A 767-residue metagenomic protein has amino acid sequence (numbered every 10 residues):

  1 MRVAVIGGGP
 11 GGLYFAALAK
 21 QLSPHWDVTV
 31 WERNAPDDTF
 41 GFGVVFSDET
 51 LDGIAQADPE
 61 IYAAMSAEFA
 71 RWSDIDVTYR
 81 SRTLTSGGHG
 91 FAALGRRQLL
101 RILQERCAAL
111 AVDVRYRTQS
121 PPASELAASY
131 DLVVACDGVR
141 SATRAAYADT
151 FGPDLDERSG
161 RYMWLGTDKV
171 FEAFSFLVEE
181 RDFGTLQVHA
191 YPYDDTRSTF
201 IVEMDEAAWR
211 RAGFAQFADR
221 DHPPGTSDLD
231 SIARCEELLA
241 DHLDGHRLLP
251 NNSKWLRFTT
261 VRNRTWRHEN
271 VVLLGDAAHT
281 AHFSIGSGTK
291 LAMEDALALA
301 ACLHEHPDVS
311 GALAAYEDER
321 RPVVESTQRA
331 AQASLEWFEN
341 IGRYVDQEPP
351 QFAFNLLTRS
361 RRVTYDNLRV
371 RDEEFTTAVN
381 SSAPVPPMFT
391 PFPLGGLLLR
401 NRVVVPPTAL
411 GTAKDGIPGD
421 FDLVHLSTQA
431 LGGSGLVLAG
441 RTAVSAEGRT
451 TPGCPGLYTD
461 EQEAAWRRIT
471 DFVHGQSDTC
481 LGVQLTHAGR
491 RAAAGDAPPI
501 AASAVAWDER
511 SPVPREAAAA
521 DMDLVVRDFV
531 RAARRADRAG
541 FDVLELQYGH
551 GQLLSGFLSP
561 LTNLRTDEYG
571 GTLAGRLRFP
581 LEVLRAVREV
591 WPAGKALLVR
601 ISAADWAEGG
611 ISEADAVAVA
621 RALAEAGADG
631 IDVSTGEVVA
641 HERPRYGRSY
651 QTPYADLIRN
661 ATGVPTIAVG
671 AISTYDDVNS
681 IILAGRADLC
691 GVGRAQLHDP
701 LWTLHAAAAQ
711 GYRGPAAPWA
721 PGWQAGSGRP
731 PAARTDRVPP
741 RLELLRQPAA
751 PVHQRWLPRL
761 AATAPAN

Functional and structural regions predicted by a protein language model:
V5-L18, V134-A135, K254-A333, W337: Conserved mid-domain beta->alpha element of the FAD-binding
G11, P36, R140: Conserved Rossmann-like nucleotide-cofactor binding loop
K20-F40: Glycine-rich FAD pyrophosphate-binding loop
A35-G53: Conserved N-terminal glycine-rich FAD pyrophosphate-binding loop of Rossmann-like flavoproteins
D48-W164, E373-A378: Conserved N-terminal helical subregion
R82, G87-H89, G95, V170-L256: Conserved FAD/dinucleotide-binding core of flavoprotein oxidoreductases
A301-S382: C-terminal helical "tail/cap" subdomain of flavin- and related membrane-associated enzymes
D372-N767: Flavin-dependent oxidoreductase catalytic cores
